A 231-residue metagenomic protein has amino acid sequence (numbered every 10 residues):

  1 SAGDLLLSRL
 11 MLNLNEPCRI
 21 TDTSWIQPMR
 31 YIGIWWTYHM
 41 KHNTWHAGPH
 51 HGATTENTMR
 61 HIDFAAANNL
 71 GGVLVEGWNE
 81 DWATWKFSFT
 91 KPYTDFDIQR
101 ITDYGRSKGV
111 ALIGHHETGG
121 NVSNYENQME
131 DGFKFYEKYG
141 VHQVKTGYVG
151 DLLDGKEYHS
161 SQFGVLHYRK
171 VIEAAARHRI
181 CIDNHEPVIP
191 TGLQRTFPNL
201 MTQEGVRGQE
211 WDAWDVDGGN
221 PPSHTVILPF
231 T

Functional and structural regions predicted by a protein language model:
S1-K108: Conserved structural scaffold segments of CAZyme catalytic domains across common CAZy folds
E76-T231: Aromatic- and carboxylate-enriched substrate-binding clefts and catalytic-loop regions of carbohydrate-active enzymes
